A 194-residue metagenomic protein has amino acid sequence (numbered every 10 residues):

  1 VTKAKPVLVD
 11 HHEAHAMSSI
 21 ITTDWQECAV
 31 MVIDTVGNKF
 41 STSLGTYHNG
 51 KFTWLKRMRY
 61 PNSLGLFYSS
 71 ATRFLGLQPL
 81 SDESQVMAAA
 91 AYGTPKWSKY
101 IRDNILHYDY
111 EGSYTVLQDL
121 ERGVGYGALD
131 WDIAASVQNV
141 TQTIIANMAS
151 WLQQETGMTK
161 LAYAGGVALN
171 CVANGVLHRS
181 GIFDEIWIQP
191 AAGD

Functional and structural regions predicted by a protein language model:
V1-D194: Short acidic/glycine-rich loops and adjacent helix/strand connectors that line catalytic pockets where negatively
